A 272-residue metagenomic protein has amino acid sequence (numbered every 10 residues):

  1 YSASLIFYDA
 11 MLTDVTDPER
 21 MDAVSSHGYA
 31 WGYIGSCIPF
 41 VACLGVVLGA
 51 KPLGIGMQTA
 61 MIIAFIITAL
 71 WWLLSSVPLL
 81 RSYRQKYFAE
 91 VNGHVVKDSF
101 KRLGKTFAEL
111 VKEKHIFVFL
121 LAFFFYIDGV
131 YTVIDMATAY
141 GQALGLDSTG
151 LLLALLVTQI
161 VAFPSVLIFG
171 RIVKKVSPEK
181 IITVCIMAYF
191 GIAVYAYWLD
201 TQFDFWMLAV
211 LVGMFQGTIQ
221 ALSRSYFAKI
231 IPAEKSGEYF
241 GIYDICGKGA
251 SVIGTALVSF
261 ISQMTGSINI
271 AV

Functional and structural regions predicted by a protein language model:
A3-T16, T218-I231: Intracellular juxtamembrane helix-capping segments at the cytosolic ends of symmetry-related transmembrane helices
S25-V47, D244-G254: Glycine-rich segments within core transmembrane alpha-helices of 12-TM secondary carriers
V46-L70, F260-V272: A membrane-interface helix-boundary motif in multi-pass transporters
R84-L120: Juxtamembrane intracellular "pre-TM" segments in multi-pass secondary transporters
D135-L151: Short amphipathic helix-loop junctions that connect adjacent transmembrane helices in Major Facilitator Superfamily/SLC
P164-P178, S262: Helix-to-loop junctions at the C-terminal end of transmembrane segments in multipass secondary transporters
K180-Y195: Structural signature of the two symmetry-related core transmembrane helices
Y197-A209: Helix-loop junctions at membrane interfaces in 12-TM secondary transporters
